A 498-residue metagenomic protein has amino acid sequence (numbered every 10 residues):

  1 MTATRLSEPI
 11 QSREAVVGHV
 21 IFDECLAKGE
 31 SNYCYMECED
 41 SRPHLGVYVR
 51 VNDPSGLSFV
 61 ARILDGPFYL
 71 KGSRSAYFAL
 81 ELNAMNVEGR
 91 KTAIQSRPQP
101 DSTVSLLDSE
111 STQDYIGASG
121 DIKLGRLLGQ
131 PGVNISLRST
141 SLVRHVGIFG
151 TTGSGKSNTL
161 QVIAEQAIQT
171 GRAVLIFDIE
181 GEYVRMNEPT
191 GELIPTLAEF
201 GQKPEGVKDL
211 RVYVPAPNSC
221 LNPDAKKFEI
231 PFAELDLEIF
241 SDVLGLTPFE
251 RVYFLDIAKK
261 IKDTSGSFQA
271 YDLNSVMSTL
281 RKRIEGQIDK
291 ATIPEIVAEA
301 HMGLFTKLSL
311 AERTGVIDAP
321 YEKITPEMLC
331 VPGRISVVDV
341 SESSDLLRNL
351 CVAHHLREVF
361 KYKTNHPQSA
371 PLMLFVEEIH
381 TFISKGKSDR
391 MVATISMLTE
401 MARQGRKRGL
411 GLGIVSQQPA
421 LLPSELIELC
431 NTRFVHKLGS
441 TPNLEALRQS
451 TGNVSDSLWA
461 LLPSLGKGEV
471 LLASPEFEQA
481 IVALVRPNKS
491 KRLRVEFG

Functional and structural regions predicted by a protein language model:
M1-T112: Long, basic/Gly/Ser/Thr-rich N-terminal segments that mediate initial subcellular attachment or targeting
A79-S141, V482, K489-E496: P-loop NTP-binding catalytic core
S119-V214, S424, L472: Glycine-rich phosphate-binding loop of nucleotide-binding enzymes
V146, S336-V338, G413: Conserved beta-strand position immediately N-terminal to the Walker
I148, T152, S344, P419: The conserved Walker
F177, V376, V415-S416: Hydrophobic residues in beta-strands of the RecA-like P-loop NTPase core, especially within AAA+ ATPase
G181, G191-E192, Y213-E400, K407 (+1 more regions): P-loop NTPase motor domains
T399-R486: Conserved ATP-driven motor cores of ASCE-family P-loop NTPases powering translocation/secretion/packaging/pilus
